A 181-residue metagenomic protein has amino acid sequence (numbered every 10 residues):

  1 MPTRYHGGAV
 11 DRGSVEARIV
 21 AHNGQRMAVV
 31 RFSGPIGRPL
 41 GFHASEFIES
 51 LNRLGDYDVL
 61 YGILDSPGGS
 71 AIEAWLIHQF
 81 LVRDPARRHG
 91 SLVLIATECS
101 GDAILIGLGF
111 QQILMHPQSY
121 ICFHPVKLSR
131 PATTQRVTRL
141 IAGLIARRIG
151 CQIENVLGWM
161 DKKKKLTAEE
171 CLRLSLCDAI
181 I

Functional and structural regions predicted by a protein language model:
M1-I181: Terminal-region recognition feature
